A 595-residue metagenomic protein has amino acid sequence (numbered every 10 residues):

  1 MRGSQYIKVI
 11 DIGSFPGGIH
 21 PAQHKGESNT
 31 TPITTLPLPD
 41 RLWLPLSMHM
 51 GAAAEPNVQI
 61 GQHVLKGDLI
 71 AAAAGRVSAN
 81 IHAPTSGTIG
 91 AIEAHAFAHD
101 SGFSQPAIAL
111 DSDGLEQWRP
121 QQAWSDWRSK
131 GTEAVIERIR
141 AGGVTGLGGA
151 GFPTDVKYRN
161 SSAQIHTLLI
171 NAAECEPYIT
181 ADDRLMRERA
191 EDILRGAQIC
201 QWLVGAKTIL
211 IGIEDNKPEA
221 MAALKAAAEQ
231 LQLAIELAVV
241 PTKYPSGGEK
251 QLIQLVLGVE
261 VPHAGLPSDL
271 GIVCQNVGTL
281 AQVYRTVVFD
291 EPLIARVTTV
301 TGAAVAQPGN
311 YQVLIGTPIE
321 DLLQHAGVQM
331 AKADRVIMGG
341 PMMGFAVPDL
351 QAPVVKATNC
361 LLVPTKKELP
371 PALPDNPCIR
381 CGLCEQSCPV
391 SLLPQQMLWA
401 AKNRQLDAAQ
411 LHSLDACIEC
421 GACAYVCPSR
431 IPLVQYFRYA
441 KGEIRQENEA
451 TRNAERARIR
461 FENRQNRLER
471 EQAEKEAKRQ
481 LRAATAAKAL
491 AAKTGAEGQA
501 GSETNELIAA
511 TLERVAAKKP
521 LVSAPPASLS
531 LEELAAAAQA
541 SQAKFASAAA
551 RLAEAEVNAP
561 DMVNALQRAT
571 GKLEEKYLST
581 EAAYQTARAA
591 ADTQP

Functional and structural regions predicted by a protein language model:
M1-N57: N-terminal, Lys/Arg-enriched amphipathic/low-complexity engagement segments that precede the first folded domain
Q59-A72, A91: Short, well-structured beta-strand-loop connectors
G87-I89: Conserved hydrophobic positions within beta-strands
A91, A96-L147, P218: Acidic low-complexity segments
E116-W118, G146, L168-D182, A304: Gly-rich Lys/Arg/Thr-decorated short loops/hinges at beta-loop-alpha junctions or inter-strand turns that position
K207-I315, A326-M330: Hydrophobic alpha-helical positions that pack around
T358-D375, E385, P389-A473, A477-K493 (+1 more regions): Ferredoxin-type iron-sulfur electron-transfer modules in oxidoreductases and energy-metabolism complexes
A491-P595: Extended amphipathic alpha-helical heptad-repeat regions
